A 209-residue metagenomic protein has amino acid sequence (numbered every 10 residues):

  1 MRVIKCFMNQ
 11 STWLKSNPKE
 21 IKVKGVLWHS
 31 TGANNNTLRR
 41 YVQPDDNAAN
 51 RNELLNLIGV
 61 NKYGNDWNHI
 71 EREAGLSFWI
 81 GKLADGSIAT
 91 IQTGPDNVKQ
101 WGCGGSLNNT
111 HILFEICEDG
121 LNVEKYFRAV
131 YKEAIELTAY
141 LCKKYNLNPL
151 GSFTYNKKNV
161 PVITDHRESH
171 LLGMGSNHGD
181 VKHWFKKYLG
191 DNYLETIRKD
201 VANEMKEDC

Functional and structural regions predicted by a protein language model:
M1-M8, K15-E20, G120-C209: Basic/polar, cationic surfaces and motifs that engage anionic cell-wall and phosphate/carboxylate ligands
M1-N108, M174, V181-K182: N-terminal catalytic cores of peptidoglycan-degrading enzymes
G25, H111-L113, V162-T164: Structural preference for beta-strand elements that scaffold enzyme active sites
S30, I116, D165-R167: A cross-domain feature marking catalytic cores of carbohydrate-active enzymes and several ubiquitous metabolic/repair
G94, T110, L189, Y193: Surface-exposed, interaction-prone regions with an acidic/low-complexity signature
N108-G120: Glycine-rich, often proline-containing surface loops adjacent to acidic residues and nearby aromatics that form
